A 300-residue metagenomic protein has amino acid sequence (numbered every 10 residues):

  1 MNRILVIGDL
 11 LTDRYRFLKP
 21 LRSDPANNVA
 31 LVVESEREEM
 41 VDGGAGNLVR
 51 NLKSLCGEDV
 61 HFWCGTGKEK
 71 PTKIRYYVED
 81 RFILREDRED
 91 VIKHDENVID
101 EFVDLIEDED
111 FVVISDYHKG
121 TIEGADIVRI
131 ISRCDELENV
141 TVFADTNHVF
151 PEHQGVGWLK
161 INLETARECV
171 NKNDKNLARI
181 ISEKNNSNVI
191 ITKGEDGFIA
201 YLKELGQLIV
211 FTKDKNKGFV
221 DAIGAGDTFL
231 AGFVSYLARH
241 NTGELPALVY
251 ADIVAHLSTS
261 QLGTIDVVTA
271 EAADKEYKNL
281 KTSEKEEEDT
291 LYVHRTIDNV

Functional and structural regions predicted by a protein language model:
N2, D108-E109, G155-G157, N185-S187: Short, well-ordered alpha-helix to beta-strand connector turns
N2-I4, L11-I114, A125-V128, A272-V300: Conserved N-terminal subdomain of the carbohydrate kinase-like
L5-V6, F62, A144, I191: Structural beta-sheet core signal
D9-L10, L163, K193: Residues immediately flanking
D9-L10, Y117, T228: Active-site metal-binding loops of divalent metal-dependent hydrolases
L18-N27, T72, Y76, D80-I92 (+3 more regions): Conserved beta-alpha-beta core of the PfkB/ribokinase-like small-molecule kinase fold
V60-F62, W158-L163, L208-T212: Short hydrophobic/aromatic-enriched beta-strand-loop microsegments
A125-G155, E168-V300: Conserved phosphate-binding/catalytic region of the ribokinase-like
